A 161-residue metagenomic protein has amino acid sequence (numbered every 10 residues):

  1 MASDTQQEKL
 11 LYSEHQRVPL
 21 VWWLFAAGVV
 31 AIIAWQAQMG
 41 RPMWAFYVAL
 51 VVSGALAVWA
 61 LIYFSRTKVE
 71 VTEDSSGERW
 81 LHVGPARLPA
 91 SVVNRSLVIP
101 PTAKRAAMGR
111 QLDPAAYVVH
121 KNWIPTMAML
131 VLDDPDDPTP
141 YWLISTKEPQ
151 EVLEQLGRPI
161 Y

Functional and structural regions predicted by a protein language model:
M1-R41: N-terminal membrane-targeting/pre-transmembrane regions
A2, Q7-E8, V48-A49, E70 (+1 more regions): Hydrophobic, well-ordered secondary-structure segments that either form specific early membrane-associated helices used
D4-Q6, I62-F64, W123, D137: A generic structural signal for short, non-catalytic loop/turn and secondary-structure boundary residues
M39-V52: Hydrophobic alpha-helical transmembrane segments
V52-L97: Conserved beta-hairpin
S76, P135-D137, P149: Short strand-connecting beta-turns/loops that link adjacent beta-strands
H82-L143: Non-transmembrane, membrane-adjacent beta-strand/coil modules in membrane-associated proteins and peripheral
P140-Y161: Cytosol-/stroma-facing membrane-proximal "stalk/adaptor" domains immediately downstream of transmembrane anchors
